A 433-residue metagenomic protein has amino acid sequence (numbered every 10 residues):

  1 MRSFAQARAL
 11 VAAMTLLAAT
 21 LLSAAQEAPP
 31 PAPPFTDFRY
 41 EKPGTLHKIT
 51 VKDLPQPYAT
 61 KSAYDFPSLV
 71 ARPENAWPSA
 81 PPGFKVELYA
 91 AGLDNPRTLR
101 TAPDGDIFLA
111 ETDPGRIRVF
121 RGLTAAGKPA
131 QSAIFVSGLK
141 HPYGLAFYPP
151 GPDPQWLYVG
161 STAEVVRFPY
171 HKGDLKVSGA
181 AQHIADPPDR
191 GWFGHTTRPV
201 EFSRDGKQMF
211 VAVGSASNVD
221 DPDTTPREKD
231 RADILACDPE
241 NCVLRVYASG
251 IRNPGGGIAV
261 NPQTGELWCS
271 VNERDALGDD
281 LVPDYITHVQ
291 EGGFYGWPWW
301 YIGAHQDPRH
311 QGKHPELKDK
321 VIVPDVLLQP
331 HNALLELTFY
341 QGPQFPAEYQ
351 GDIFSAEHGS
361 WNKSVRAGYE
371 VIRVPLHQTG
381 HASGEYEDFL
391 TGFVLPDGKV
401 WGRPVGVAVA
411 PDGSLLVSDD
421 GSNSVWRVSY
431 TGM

Functional and structural regions predicted by a protein language model:
A9-T20: Bacterial N-terminal signal peptides
P29-P81, P154, V166, T197 (+6 more regions): Beta-propeller domain segments
L88-L93, I134-K140, I184-W192, V246-I251 (+3 more regions): Surface loop/turn motifs at the tips and blade-to-blade linkers of beta-strand repeat domains
G92, A102, Y148-P150, S203-D205 (+3 more regions): Structural WD40 beta-propeller signal
P96-R97, R116-P150: Blade-loop segments of beta-propeller domains
L99, L145, V200, P254-I258 (+2 more regions): Hydrophobic core register within WD40 beta-propeller blades
I107-L109, Q155-V159, Q208-V211, L267-C269 (+2 more regions): Hydrophobic beta-strand segments that make up the repeating blades of beta-propeller and related beta-repeat
Q131-S132, H141-P142, A146-Y148, Q155 (+1 more regions): Asp-box/WD-like beta-propeller blade repeats and closely related beta-sheet repeat scaffolds
